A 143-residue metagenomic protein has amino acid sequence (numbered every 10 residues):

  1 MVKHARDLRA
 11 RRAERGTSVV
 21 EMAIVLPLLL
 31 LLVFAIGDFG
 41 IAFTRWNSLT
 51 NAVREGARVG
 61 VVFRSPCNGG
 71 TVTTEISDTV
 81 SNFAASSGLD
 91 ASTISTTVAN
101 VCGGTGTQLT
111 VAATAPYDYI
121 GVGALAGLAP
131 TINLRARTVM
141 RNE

Functional and structural regions predicted by a protein language model:
M1-R15: N-terminal leader/signal peptides at the extreme start of proteins
V2-H4, W46, N51-E143: Short, conserved structural patches
E14, V33, D38, R54 (+1 more regions): Short glycine/serine/threonine-biased micro-segments
S18, M22-D38: Alpha-helical hydrophobic helix detector
A23, P27, G40, A52 (+1 more regions): Small-residue (primarily alanine) positions within well-ordered alpha-helices, especially packing/interaction faces
D38-T44: Signal peptide cleavage region of secreted peptide precursors
